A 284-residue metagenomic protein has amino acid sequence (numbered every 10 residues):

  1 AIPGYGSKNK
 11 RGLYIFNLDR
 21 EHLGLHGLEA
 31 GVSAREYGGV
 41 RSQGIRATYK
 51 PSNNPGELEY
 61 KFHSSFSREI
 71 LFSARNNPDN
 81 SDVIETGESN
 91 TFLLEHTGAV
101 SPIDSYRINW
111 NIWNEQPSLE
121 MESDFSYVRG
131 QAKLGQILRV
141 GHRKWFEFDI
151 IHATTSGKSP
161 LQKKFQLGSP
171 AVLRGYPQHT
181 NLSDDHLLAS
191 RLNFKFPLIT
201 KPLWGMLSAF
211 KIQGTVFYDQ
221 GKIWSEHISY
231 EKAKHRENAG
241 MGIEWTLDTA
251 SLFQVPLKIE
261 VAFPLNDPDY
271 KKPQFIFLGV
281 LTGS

Functional and structural regions predicted by a protein language model:
A1, N9-N17, T48, N109-S284: C-terminal transmembrane beta-barrel domains of outer membrane proteins
A1-G39, K50-N53, S81-S105, H186 (+3 more regions): Outer-membrane beta-barrel initiation region
I2, A30-S33, Y60-F66, I150: A generic structural motif
V32-G39, G44-R46, S64-R68: Outer membrane beta-barrel translocator domains of Type V secretion systems
A34, F66-L71, A153-T155, F263: Short, solvent-exposed aromatic-acidic interface loops
P55-K61, E69, E85-S89: Mixed-charge, low-complexity segments
S65-I70, N76-N77, H96-I108: Intrinsically disordered, low-complexity linker/loop segments enriched in Gly/Pro and charged/polar residues
A74-D82, S229: Flexible, solvent-exposed loop segments that connect beta-strands
